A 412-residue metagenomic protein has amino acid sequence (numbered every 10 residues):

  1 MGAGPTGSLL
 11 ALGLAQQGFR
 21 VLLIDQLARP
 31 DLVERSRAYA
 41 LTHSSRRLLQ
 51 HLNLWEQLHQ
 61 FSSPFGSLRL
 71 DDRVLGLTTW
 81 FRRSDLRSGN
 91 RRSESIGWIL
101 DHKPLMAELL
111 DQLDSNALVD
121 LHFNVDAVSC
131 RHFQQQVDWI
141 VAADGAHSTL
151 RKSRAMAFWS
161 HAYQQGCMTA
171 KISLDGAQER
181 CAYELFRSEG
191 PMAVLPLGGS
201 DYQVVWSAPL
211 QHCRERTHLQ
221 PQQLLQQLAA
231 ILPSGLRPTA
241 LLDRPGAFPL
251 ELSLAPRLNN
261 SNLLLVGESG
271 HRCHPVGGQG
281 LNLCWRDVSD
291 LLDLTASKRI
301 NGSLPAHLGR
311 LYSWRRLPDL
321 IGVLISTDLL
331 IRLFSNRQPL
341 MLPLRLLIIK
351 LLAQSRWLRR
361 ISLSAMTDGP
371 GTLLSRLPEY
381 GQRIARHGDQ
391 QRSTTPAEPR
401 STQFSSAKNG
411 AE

Functional and structural regions predicted by a protein language model:
G2-G4, Q26: Glycine-rich Rossmann-fold phosphate-binding loop(s) that bind the pyrophosphate of adenine dinucleotide cofactors
G7-S8: N-terminal Rossmann-fold NAD(P) dinucleotide-binding loop
A11, G246-L329, L333-P339: Conserved mid-domain beta->alpha element of the FAD-binding
G13-R37: Glycine-rich FAD pyrophosphate-binding loop
L23, A142, V266: Generic enzyme active-site microenvironment
R47, H51, Q57, F61-S153 (+3 more regions): Conserved N-terminal helical subregion
W139-P245: Conserved FAD-binding catalytic core of PHBH/FMO-like flavoproteins
D293-E412: C-terminal helical "tail/cap" subdomain of flavin- and related membrane-associated enzymes
